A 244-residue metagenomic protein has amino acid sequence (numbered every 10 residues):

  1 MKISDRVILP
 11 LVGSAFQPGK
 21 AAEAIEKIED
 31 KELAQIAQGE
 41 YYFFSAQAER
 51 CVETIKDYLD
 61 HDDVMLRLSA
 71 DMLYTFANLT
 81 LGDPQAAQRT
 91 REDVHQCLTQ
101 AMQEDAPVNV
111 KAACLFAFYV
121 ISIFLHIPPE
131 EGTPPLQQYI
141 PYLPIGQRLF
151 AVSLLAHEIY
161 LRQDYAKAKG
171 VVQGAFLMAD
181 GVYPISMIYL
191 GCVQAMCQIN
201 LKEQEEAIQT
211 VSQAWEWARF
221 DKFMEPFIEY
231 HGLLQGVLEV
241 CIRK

Functional and structural regions predicted by a protein language model:
M1-F16, K20-A24, Y183, G191 (+1 more regions): C-terminal non-catalytic interaction modules
D5, L33, A37-E40, M72-L73 (+7 more regions): "A position-specific structural signal for the A-helix of alpha-solenoid helical repeats
V7-I25, E40-K56, G82-L98, S122-L136 (+2 more regions): Helix-turn-helix repeat elements of alpha-solenoid scaffolds
E23-E32, K56-R67, D93-V108, P134-R148 (+2 more regions): Solenoid-like repeat scaffolds
E29-E32, I36, F43, C51-V52 (+3 more regions): Extended, helix-rich scaffolding/adaptor regions
A70-T75, P107-I123, L190-V193, M224-R243: TPR/TPR-like alpha-solenoid helical repeat scaffolds
C97, E104-G170, M178: Hydrophobic, helix-prone linear segments
Y165-C197, L201: A contiguous binding-surface segment within folded domains or other stable secondary-structure elements
